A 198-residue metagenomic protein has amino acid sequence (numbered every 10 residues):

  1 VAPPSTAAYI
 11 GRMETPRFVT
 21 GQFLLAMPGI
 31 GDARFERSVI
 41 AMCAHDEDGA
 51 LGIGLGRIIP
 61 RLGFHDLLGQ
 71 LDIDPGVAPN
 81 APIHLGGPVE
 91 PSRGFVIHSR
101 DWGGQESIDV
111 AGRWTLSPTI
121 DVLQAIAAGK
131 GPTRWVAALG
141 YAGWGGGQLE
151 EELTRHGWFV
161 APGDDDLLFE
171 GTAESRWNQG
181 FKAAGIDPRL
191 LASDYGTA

Functional and structural regions predicted by a protein language model:
A2-A7: Extreme N-terminal basic, low-complexity initiation segments that serve as generic localization/processing leaders
Y9-A137, Y141-A198: A short aromatic-anchored loop/beta-hairpin motif
